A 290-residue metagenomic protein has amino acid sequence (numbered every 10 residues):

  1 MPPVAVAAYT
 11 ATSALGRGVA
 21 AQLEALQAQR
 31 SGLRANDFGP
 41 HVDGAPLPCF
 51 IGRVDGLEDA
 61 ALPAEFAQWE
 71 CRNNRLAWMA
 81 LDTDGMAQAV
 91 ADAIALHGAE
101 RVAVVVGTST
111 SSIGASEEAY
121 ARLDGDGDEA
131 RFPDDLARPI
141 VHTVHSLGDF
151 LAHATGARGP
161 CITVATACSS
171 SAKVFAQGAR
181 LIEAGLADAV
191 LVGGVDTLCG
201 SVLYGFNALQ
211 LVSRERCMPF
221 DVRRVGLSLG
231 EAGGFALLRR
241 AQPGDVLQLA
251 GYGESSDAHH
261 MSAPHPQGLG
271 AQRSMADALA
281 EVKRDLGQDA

Functional and structural regions predicted by a protein language model:
P3-A7, E24-F38, D43-F50, R216-D285 (+1 more regions): Condensing-enzyme catalytic core mediating Claisen C-C bond formation in acyl metabolism
L15, A20-V106, S112-I113, S274-D289: Conserved active-site "lid/cap" helical segment
A20-A21, S116-R131, L151, L181-A184 (+2 more regions): A glycine- and small-aliphatic-rich helix-loop capping segment at beta-alpha/alpha-beta transitions that lines
A64-G85, D135-T143, C161-K173, M218-G234 (+1 more regions): Active-site pocket-shaping loop/turn-to-helix segments
A87-D92, V144-G148, A152-T155, P160-G194 (+1 more regions): Active-site-proximal alpha-helical scaffold in enzymes
T108-I162: Active-site-proximal gating segment of KS-fold condensing enzymes and close homologs
V192-E231: Phosphate/pyrophosphate-binding betaalpha-module
